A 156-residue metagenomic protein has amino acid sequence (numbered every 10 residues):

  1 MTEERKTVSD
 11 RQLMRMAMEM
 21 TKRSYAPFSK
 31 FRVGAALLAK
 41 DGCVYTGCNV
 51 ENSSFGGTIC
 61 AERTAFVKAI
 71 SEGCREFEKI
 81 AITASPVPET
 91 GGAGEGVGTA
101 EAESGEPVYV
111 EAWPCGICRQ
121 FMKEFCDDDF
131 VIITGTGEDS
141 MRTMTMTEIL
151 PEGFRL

Functional and structural regions predicted by a protein language model:
T2-A26, C74-L156: C-terminal binding/interaction regions
M16-E19, A61-A69: Short, well-ordered amphipathic alpha-helical segments that serve as non-catalytic structural scaffolds within diverse
F28-K30: Short solvent-exposed loop/turn micro-motifs enriched in small/polar/acidic residues
R32-A39: Short beta-strand scaffold segments in enzyme catalytic cores
L38, K68-C74: Alpha-helix C-terminal capping segments
N49-T64: Compact, glycine-rich, soluble single-domain proteins
